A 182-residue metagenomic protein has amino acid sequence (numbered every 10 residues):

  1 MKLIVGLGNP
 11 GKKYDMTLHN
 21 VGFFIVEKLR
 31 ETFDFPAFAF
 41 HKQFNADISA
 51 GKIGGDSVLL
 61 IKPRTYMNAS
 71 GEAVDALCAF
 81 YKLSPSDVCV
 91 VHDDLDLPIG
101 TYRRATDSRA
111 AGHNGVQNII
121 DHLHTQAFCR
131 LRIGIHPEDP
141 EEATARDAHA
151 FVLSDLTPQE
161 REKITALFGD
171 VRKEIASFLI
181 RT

Functional and structural regions predicted by a protein language model:
K2-D107, Q117, D121, T125-R132 (+2 more regions): Nucleotide and nucleotide-moiety/phosphate-recognizing core
G112-G115: Hydrophobic alpha-helical segments within soluble ligand-binding/sensing domains
